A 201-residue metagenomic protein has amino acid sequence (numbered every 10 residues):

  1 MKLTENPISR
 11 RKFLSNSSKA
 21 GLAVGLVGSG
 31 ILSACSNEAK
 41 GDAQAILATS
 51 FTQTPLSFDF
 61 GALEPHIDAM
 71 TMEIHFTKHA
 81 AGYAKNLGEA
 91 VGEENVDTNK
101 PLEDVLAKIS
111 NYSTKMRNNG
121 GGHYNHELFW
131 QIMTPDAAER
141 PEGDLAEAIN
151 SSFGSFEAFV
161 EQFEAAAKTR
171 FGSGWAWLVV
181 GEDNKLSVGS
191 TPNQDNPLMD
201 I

Functional and structural regions predicted by a protein language model:
M1-K12, A20-A23, S29-G30: N-terminal secretory signal peptides
G30-P65: C-terminal segment of N-terminal export signals and the immediately downstream linker at the start of the mature
I46-A48, K78, A84, E89-N99 (+2 more regions): All-alpha RGS (Regulator of G-protein Signaling) helical domain and cognate RGS-like helical scaffolds
Q53, V188-S190: Generic preference for hydrophobic
A62-H66, L106-N111, P192: Acidic/His metal-coordination segments adjacent to aromatic residues that form catalytic metal sites in metalloenzymes
H66, M70, I74-K78: Soluble non-cytosolic domains of exported or imported proteins
D195-I201: Short, intrinsically disordered, charge-balanced linker/junction segments flanking boundaries in proteins
